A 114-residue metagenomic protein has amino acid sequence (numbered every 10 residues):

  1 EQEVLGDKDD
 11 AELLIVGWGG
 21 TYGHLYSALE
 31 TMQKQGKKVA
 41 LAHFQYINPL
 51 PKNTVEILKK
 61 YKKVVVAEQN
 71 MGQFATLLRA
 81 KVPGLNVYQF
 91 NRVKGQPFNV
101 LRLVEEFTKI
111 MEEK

Functional and structural regions predicted by a protein language model:
E1-L13, Y26: Glycine-/acidic-rich phosphate or pyrophosphate-binding loops and their flanking alpha/beta elements
D7, I57-L58: Structural alpha-helical scaffold elements that stabilize or flank donor/cofactor-binding regions in carbohydrate
A11, Y61-K62: Short, well-ordered alpha-helix to beta-strand connector turns
Y22-I57: Generic long, charged, amphipathic alpha-helical segments
K62, E68-K114: Peripheral docking tails and interdomain loops at the edges of cofactor- or intermediate-handling domains
